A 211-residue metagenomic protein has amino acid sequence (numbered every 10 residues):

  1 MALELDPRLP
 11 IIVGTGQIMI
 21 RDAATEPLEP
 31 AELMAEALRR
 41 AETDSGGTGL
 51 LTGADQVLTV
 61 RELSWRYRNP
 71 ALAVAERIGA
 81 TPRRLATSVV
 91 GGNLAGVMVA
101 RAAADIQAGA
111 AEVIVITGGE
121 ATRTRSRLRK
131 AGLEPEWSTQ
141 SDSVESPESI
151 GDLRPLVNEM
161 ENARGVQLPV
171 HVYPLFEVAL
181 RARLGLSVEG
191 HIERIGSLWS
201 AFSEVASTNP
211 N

Functional and structural regions predicted by a protein language model:
M1-T87, A104-A111, V115-N211: Conserved "HGTGT" condensation-loop signature of ketosynthase/thiolase-family condensing enzymes that catalyze
L85-A95: Active-site nucleophile and cofactor-binding loops and adjacent substrate-binding regions of central metabolic enzymes
G96-A104: Conserved phosphate-binding catalytic cores of ATP/NTP-utilizing and phosphoryl-transfer enzymes
